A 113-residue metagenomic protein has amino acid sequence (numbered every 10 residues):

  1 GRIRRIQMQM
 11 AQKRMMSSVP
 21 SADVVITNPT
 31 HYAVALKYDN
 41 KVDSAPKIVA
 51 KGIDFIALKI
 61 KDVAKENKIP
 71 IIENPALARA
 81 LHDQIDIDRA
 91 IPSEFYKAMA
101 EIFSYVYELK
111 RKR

Functional and structural regions predicted by a protein language model:
I3, M8-R79, D83: Helical hairpin unit composed of two closely spaced alpha helices linked by a short loop
D83-R113: Short, charged, intrinsically disordered terminal tails
